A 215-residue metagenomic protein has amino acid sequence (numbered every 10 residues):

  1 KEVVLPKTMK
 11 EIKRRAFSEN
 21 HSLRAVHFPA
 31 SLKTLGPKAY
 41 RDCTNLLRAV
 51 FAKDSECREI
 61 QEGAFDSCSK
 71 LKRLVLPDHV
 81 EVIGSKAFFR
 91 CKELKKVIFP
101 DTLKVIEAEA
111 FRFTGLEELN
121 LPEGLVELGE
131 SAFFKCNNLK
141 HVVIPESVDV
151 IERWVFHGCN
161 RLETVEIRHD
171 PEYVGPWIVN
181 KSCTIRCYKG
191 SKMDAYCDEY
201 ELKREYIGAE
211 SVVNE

Functional and structural regions predicted by a protein language model:
K1-E11, H21-T34, T44-E59, S69-V82 (+7 more regions): Structural signature of tandem-repeat unit edges
K13-A16, G36-A39, Q61-A64, G84-A87 (+3 more regions): Consensus positions within tandem repeat domains that build extended binding/scaffold surfaces
S18, D66, F89, F134 (+3 more regions): A structural signal for leucine-rich repeat
L202: Short glycine/serine/threonine/alanine-rich loop segments
